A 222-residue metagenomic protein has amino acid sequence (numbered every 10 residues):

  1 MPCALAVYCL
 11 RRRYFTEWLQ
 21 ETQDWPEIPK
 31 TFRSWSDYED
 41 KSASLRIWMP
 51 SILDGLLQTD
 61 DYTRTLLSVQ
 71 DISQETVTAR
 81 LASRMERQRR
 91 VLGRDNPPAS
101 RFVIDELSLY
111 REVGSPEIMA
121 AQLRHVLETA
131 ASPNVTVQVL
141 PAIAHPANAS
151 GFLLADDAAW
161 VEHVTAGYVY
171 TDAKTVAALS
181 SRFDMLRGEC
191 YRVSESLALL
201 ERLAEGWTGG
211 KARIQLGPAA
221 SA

Functional and structural regions predicted by a protein language model:
M1-Y110, W160, T171, S181 (+2 more regions): Interdomain hinge/linker segments and adjacent boundary elements that couple functional modules
R111-P116: Mid-length scaffold segments of soluble, non-membrane domains
I118-A121: Charged helix-capping and loop-helix junction motifs
T129: Aromatic- and charge-enriched substrate-recognition/interaction segments in catalytic or ligand-/protein-binding
P133-T136: Short glycine-/polar-rich loops that comprise or flank the Walker A/P-loop and associated switch/sensor motifs
Q138-K174: HKD (HxKxxxxD) catalytic microenvironment of the phospholipase D
